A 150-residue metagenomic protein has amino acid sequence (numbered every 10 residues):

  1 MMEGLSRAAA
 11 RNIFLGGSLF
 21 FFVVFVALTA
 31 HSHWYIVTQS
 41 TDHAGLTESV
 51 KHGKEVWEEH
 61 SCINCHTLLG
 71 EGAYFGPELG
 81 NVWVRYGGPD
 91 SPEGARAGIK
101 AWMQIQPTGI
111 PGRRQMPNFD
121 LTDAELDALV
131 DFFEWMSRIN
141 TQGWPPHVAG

Functional and structural regions predicted by a protein language model:
M1-E48, F132-G150: Post-cleavage N-terminal segment of exported redox proteins
G16, G53-K54: Short N-terminal secondary-structure initiator segments
T47-E48, E55, L69-A73, N81-G143: Extracytoplasmic electron-transfer domains, predominantly the class I c-type cytochrome c fold
K54-H60: Local sequence-structure signature of Cys/Sec-based thiol-disulfide redox active-site neighborhoods
C62-C65: Short cysteine clusters
